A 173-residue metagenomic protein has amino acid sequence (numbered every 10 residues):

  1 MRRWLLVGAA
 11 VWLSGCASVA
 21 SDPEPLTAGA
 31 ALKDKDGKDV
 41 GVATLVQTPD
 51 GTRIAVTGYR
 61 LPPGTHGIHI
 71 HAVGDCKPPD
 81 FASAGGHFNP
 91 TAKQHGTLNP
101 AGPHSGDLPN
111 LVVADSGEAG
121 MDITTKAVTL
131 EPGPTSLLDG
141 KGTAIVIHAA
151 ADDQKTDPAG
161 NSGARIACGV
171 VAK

Functional and structural regions predicted by a protein language model:
M1-S14: Sec-dependent bacterial lipoprotein signal peptides
S14-T65, I70-K173: N-terminal leader/targeting pre-sequences
